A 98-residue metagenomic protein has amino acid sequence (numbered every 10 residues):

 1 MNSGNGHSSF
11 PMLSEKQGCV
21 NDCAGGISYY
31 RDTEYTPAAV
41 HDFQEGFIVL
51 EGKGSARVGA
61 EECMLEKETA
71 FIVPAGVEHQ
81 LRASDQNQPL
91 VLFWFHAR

Functional and structural regions predicted by a protein language model:
N2-A38, F95-A97: A short glycine-rich, His/Asp/Glu-containing loop-to-beta-strand
Y29-Y30, V40-A56: Short, conserved beta-strand element in jelly-roll/cupin
R57-E61, Q86: Short strand-coil-strand connectors
A60-A75: Short acidic-glycine-tyrosine-enriched beta hairpin
A75-R98: Ligand-binding loop in jelly-roll beta-barrel domains
